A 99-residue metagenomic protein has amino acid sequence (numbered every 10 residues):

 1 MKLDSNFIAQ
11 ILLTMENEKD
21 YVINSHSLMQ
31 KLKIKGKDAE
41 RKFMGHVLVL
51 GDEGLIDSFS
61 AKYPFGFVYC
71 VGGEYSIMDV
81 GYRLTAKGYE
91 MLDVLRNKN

Functional and structural regions predicted by a protein language model:
M1-K2, M78: A generic helix-loop boundary/linker signal
K2-K35, R41: Short amphipathic alpha-helical interface segments
M15-E18, L50, G54, L92-L95: Generic structural signal for hydrophobic core residues of well-folded globular domains
I23-N24, F59, N99: Short, solvent-exposed secondary-structure capping/transition elements
G36-E53, D57-F65, D79: Short amphipathic alpha-helical interaction segments
F65-N99: Short, amphipathic alpha-helical interaction segments positioned at domain boundaries
